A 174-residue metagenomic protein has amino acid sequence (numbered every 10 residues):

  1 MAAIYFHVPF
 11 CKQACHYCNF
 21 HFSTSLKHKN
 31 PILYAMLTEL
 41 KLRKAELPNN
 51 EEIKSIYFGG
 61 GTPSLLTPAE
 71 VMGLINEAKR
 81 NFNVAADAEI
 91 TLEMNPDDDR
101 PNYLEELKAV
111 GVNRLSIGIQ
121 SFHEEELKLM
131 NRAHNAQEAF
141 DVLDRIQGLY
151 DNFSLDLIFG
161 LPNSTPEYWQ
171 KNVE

Functional and structural regions predicted by a protein language model:
M1-I4: Extreme N-terminal starter segment of soluble prokaryotic enzymes
F6-V8, I119: Alpha/beta-hydrolase
P9-F20: Local cysteine-cluster metal-coordination motifs and their immediate loop/turn environment, predominantly Fe-S cluster
F22-E174: Conserved non-cysteine loop/helix-boundary elements of the Radical SAM core domain that shape
